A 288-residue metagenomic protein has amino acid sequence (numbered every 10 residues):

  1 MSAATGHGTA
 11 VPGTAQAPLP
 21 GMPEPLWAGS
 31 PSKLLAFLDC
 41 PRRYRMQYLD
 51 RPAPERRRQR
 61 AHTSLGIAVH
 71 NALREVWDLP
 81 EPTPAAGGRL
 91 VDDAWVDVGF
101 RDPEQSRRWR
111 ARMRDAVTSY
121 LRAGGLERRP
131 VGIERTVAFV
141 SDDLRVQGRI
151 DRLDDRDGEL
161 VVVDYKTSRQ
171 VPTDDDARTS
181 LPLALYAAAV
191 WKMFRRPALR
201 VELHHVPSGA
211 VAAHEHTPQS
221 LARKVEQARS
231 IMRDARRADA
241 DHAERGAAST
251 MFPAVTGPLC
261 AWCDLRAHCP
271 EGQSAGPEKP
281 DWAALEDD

Functional and structural regions predicted by a protein language model:
M1-H62, D281-D288: C-terminal, charged and often intrinsically disordered regions of DNA end-processing helicases and nucleases
S30, R129-R135, V146-I150, T256: Short beta-strand or tight-loop elements that sit immediately N-terminal to catalytic metal-binding acidic residues
P41-Y48, E159-D164, R236-R237: Active-site-adjacent bridging/hinge elements
R58-T63, P103-R110, P253: Conserved phosphate/pyrophosphate-binding and hydrolysis machinery centered on Walker-type P-loop NTPases, extending
A61, L65, V69, W109 (+2 more regions): Hydrophobic (often cysteine-bearing) scaffold residues that line and stabilize catalytic clefts of nucleotide/cofactor
A68-E134, V140: A non-catalytic, helix-rich entry segment at domain boundaries
R135-S230: Mg2+/Mn2+-dependent nuclease catalytic core
A189-D288: Metal-dependent nuclease catalytic regions and adjoining charged, substrate-binding loops involved in nucleic-acid end
